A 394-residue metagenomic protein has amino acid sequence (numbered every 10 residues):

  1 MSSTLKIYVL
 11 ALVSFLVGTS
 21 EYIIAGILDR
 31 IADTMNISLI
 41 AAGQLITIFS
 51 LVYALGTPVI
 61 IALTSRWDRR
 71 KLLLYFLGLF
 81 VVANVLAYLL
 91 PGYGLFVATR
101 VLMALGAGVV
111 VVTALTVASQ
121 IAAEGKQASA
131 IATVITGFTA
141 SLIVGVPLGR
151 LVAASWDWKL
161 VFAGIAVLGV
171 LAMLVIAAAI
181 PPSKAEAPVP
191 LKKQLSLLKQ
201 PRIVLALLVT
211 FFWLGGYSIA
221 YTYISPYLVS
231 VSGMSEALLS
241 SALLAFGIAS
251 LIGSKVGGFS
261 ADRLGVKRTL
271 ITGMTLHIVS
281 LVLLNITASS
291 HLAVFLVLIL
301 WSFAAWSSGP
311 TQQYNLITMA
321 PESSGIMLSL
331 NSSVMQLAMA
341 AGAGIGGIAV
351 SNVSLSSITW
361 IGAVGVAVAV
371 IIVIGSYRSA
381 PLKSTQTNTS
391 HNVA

Functional and structural regions predicted by a protein language model:
N36, D68, L89-L95, G233 (+2 more regions): Helix-breaking motifs and short loop linkers at transmembrane-helix boundaries and internal kinks in secondary membrane
L55-G94: Conserved MFS/SLC helix-loop-helix module at the cytosolic interface between two early adjacent transmembrane helices
T57-D68, G253-G265, V350: Helix-to-loop junctions at the C-terminal end of transmembrane segments in multipass secondary transporters
A83, G94-M103, L292-L300: Paired small-residue
L95, E124-A178, Y223, Y227: Helix-loop-helix hairpin linking two adjacent transmembrane segments in secondary transporters
T99-G137: Cytoplasmic helix-loop-helix junction between adjacent transmembrane helices in 12-TM secondary transporters
K267-Q312: C-terminal transmembrane helical hairpin of 12-TM major facilitator-type secondary transporters
T318-L355, I361-G362: A late C-terminal transmembrane helix in Major Facilitator Superfamily
